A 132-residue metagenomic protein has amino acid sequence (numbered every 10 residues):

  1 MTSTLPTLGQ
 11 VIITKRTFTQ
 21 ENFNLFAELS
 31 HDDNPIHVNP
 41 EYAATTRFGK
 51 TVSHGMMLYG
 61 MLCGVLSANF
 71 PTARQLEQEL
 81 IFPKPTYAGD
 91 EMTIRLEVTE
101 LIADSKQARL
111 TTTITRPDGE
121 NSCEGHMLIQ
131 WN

Functional and structural regions predicted by a protein language model:
M1-T51: Catalytic strand-loop segment that frames the active site of acyl-thioester-processing enzymes
M1-V11, P85-N132: HotDog/MaoC-like acyl-thioester-processing domains
I12-F18, L80, M127-I129: Generic detection of short hydrophobic beta-strand segments and adjacent strand-loop junctions
H31, V38, M61-F70, T113-E120: A broadly tuned preference for mixed-charge, low-complexity surface segments
Y42, Q78, S105-K106: Sparse recognition of residues in long alpha-helices and their boundaries
A43-F48, F82, G125-Q130: Short C-terminal domain-edge/linker segments immediately following a structured domain
T46-S53, M57-V98: Hydrophobic beta-strand-centered segment that forms part of the acyl-chain substrate-binding groove
